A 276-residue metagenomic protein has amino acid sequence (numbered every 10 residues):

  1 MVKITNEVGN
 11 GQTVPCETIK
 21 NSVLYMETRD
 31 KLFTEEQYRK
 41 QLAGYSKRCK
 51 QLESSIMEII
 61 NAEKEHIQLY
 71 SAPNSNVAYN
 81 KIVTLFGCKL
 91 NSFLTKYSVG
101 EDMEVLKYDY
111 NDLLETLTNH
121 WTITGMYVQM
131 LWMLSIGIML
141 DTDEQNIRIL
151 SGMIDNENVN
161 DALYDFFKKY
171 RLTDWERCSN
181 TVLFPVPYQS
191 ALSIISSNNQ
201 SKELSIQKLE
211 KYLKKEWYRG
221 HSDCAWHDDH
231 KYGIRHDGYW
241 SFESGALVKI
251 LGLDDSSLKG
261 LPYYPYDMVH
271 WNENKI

Functional and structural regions predicted by a protein language model:
V2-D228, H236: Eukaryote-skewed repeat-based solenoidal scaffolds used as protein-protein interaction platforms, primarily
Q200-I276: Alpha-helical oligomerization segments
